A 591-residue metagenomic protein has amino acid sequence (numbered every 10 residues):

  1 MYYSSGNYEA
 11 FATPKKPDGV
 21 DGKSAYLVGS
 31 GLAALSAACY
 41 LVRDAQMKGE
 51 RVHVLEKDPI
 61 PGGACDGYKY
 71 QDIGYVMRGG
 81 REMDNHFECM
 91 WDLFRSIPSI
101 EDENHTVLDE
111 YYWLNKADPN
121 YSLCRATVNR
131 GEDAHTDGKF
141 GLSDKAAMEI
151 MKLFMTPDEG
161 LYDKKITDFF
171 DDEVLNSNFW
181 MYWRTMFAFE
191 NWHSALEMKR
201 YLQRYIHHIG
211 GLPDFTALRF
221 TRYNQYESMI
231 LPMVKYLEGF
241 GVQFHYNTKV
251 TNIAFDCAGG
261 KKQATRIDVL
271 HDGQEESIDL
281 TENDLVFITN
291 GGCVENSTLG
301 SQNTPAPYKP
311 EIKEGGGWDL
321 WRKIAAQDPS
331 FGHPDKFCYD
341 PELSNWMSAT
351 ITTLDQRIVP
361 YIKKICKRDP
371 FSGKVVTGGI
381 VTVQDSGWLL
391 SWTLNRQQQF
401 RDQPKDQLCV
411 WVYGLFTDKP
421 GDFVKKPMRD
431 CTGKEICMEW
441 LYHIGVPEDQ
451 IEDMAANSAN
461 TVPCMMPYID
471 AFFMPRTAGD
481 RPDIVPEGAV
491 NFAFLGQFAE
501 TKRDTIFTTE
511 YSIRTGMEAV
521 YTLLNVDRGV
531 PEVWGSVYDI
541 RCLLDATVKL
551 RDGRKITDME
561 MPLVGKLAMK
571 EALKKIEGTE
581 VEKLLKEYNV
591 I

Functional and structural regions predicted by a protein language model:
M1-A25, R43-R51, L550-I591: Extreme N-terminal leader/targeting segments of oxidoreductases
G29-L35: Glycine-rich Rossmann-fold phosphate-binding loop(s) that bind the pyrophosphate of adenine dinucleotide cofactors
A37-E50, Y236, F240-V242: A short, Lys/Arg-enriched amphipathic alpha-helix followed by its capping loop at the start of a domain
V42-Y70: Glycine-rich FAD pyrophosphate-binding loop
D72-W113: Conserved FAD-binding subdomain of flavin-dependent enzymes
I100-H207, L218-F220: Rossmann-like flavin
Q203-L285, N290-G291, S297, N303-T304 (+1 more regions): Helical element adjacent to the flavin cofactor pocket in flavoenzyme catalytic cores
H207-T221, N283-L285, N290-T515, Y521-Y538: C-terminal segments that line or cap access tunnels to active or ligand-binding sites in enzymes and enzyme-associated
